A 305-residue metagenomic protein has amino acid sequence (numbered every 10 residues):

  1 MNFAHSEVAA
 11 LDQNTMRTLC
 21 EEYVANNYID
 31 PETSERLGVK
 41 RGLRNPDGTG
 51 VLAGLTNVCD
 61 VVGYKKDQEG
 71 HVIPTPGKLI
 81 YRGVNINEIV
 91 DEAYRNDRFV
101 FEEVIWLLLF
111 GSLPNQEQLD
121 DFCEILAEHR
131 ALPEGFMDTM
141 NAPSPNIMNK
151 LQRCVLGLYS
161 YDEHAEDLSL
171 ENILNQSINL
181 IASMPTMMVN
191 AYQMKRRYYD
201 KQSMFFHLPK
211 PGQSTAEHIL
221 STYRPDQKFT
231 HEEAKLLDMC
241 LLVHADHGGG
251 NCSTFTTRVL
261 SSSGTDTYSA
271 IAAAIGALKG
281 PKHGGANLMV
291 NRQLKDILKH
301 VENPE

Functional and structural regions predicted by a protein language model:
N2-E305: Hydrophobic alpha-helical bundle cores within soluble ligand-binding/oligomerization subdomains
